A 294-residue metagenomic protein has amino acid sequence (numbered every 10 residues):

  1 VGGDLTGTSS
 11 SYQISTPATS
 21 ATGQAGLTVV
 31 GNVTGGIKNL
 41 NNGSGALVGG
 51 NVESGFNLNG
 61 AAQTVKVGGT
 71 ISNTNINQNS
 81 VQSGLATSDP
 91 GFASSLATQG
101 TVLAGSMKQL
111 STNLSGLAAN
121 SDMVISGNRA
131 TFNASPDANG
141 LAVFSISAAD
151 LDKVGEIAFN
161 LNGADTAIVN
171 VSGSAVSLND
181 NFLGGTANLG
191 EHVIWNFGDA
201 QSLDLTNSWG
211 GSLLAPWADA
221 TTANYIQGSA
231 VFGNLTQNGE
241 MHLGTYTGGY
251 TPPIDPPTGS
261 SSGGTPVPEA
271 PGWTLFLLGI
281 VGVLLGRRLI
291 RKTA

Functional and structural regions predicted by a protein language model:
V1-F56, T98-P253: Long, polar low-complexity repeats
G55-L110: Hydrophobic alpha-helical segments and helix pairs
N188-G190, P257-T258, P268-A270: Short, solvent-exposed coil/turn segments
T251-G264: Ser/Thr/Gly/Pro-rich low-complexity, disordered linker/stalk segments of secreted and cell-surface proteins
P268-G286: A short, hydrophobic C-terminal helix/tail in secreted or cell-surface proteins
I290-A294: Short, charged juxtamembrane terminal tails flanking transmembrane helices
